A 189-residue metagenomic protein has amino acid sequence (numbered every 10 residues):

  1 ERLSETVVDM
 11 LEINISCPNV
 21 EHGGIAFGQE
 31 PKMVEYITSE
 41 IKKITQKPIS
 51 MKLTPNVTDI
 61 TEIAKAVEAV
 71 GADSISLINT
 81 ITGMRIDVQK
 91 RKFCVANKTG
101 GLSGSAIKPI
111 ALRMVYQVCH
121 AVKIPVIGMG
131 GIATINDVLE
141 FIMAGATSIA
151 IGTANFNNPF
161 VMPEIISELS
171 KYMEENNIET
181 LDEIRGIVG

Functional and structural regions predicted by a protein language model:
E1-I127, A133-I151: Alpha/beta enzyme core
K32, E62, N136, F160-P163 (+1 more regions): Generic alpha-helical secondary structure signal
I86-G100, I142, A154-E179: C-terminal helical cap(s) of enzyme catalytic domains, especially alpha/beta-barrels
I132-N136, N158, G189: Small/polar glycine-rich anion-binding or flexible loop at a beta-alpha turn
D182-G189: A short, charged, Gly/Pro-tolerant segment at domain boundaries
